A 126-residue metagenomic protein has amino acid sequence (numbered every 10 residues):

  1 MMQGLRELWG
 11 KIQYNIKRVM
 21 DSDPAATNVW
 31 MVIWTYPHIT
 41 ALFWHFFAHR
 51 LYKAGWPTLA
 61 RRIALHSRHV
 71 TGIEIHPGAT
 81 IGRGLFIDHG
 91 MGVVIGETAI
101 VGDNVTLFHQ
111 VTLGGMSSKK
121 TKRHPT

Functional and structural regions predicted by a protein language model:
M1-S67, T71: Terminal amphipathic alpha-helical/low-complexity segments used for targeting or macromolecular assembly
K53-T126: Flexible, glycine/small-residue-enriched loop-and-beta-strand segment within the central core of proteins
